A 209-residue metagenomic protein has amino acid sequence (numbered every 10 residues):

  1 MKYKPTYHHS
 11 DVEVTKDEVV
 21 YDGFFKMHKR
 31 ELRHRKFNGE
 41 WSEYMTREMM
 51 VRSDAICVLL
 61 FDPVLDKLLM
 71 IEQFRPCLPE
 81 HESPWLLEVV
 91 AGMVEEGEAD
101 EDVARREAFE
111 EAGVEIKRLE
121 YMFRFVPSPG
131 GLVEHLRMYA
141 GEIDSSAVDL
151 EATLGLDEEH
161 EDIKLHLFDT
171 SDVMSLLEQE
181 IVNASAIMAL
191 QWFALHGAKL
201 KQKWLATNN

Functional and structural regions predicted by a protein language model:
M1-E31: N-terminal presequences and immediately downstream first alpha-helices
M1-Y7, D11-V12, E72, L78 (+4 more regions): Nudix hydrolase/Nudix homology domain
E18-G23, G39, P79-E80, F125-R137: Acidic pyrophosphate-coordinating catalytic loop
V20-L65: Acidic, metal-coordinating catalytic segment for phosphate/diphosphate chemistry, firing primarily on the Nudix
M27-K29, M70, M138-A140, L165-L167: Conserved hydrophobic/aromatic beta-strand scaffold that supports enzyme active sites
L32-F37, S128-L150: Active-site-adjacent beta-strand/loop module that shapes the phosphate/pyrophosphate-binding cleft
R47-M50, K67-R106, V148, D157-E159 (+2 more regions): Conserved Nudix-box catalytic region and its N-terminal flanking loop in Nudix hydrolases and closely related
F109, E115-P127, L132: A mid-sequence, solvent-exposed acidic-amphipathic segment
